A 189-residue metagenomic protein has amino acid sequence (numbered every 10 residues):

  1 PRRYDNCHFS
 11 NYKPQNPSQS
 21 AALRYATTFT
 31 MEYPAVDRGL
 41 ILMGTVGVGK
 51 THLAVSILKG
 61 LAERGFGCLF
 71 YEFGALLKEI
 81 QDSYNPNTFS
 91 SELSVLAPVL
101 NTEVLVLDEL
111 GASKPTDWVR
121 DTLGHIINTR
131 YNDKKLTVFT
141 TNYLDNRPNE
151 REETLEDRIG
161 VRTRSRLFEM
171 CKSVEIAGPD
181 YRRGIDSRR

Functional and structural regions predicted by a protein language model:
P1-A21, G178, G184-R189: A short, basic N-terminal segment
N11-L40: Pre-Walker A (pre-P-loop) alpha-helix and adjacent loop at the N terminus of AAA/AAA+ ATPase modules, a conserved
S20-A26, A62-N101, K114-D117: Short glycine-rich substrate-engagement loop in P-loop NTPases that contacts/grips substrate
V36-A54: Walker A/P-loop nucleotide-binding motif
H52-F66: P-loop NTPase Walker A phosphate-binding motif
F66-G67, N101-V104, D133-F139: Loop/turn-to-beta-strand initiation segments
L76-S83, L110-R189: Replace "adjacent to P-loop NTPase cores in ATP/GTP-dependent enzymes" with "adjacent to NTP-binding cores
